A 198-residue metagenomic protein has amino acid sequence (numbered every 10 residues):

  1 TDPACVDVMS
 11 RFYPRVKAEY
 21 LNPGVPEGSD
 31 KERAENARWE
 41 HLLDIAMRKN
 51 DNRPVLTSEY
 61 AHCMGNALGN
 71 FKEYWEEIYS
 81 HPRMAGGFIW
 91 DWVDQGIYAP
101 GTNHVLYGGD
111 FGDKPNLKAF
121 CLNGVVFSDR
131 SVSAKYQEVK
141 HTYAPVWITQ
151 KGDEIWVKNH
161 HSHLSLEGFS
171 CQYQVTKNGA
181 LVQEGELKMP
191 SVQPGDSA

Functional and structural regions predicted by a protein language model:
T1-L117, C121-V125: Substrate-binding/catalytic cleft of secreted carbohydrate-active enzymes, primarily glycoside hydrolases
E77-A198: Carbohydrate-binding surfaces of carbohydrate-active enzymes
